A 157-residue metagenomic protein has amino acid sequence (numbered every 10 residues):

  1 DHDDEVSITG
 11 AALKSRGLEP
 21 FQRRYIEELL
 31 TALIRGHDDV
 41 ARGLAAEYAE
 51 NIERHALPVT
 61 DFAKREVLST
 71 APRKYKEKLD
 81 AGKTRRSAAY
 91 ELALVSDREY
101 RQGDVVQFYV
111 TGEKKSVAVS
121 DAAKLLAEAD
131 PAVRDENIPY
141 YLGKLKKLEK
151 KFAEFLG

Functional and structural regions predicted by a protein language model:
D1-G157: DNA-dependent DNA polymerase catalytic subunits
